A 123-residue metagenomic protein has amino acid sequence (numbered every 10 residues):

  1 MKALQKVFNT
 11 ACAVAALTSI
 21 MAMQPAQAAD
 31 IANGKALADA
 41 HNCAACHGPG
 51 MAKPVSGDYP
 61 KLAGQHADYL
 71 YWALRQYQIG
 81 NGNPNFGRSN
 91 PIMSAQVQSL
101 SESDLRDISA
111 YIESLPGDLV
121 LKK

Functional and structural regions predicted by a protein language model:
K2-A13: Bacterial N-terminal signal peptides that target proteins for export
N9, L17-A26: C-terminal segment of classical bacterial N-terminal signal peptides
A22-D39, A52-D58, L121-K123: Electrostatic cytochrome c docking/interface patches
K35, P49-N83, N90, S94-S99: Gly/Gly-Pro-rich "capping" loops immediately C-terminal to redox-active cysteine motifs in periplasmic/lumenal
A40-H41, S89: N-terminal (or domain-start) structured segment
H41-P49, I108, I112: The canonical Cys-X-X-Cys-His
A95-K123: C-terminal capping alpha-helices of c-type cytochrome domains
